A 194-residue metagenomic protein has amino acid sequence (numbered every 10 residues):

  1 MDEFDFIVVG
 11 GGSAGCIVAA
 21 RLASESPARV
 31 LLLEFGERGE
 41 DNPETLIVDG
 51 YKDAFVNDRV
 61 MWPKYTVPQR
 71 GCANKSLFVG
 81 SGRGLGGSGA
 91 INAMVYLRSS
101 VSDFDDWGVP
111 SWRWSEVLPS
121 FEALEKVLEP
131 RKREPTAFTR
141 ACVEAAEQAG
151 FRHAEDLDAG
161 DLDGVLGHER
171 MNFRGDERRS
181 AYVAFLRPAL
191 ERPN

Functional and structural regions predicted by a protein language model:
M1-S115, P119: N-terminal glycine-rich phosphate/pyrophosphate-binding loop and immediately adjacent elements
A93, D103, G108-N194: Conserved redox-cofactor binding core of oxidoreductases
